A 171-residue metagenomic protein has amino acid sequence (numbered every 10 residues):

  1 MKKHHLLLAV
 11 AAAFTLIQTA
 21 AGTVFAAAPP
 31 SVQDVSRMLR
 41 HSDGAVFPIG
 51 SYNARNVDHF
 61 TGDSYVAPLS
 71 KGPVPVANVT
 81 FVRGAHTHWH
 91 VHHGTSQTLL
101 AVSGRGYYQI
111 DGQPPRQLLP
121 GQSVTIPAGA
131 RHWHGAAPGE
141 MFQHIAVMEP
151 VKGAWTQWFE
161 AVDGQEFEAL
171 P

Functional and structural regions predicted by a protein language model:
M1-V10: Bacterial N-terminal signal peptides that target proteins for export
A9-A20: Bacterial N-terminal signal peptides
F25-P75, H88, W155-P171: A short, N-terminal "cap"/entry segment at the start of jelly-roll beta-barrel domains of the cupin/DSBH fold
P75-H92: Conserved short histidine dyad/triad with adjacent acidic residue
T87-S96, A130-A136: Histidine-centered catalytic micro-motifs
G94-Y107, D111-G112: Glycine- and acidic-residue-biased ligand/ion/polar-headgroup-sensing regions
Y107, A128-W155: Ligand-binding loop in jelly-roll beta-barrel domains
G112-G129: Short acidic-glycine-tyrosine-enriched beta hairpin
